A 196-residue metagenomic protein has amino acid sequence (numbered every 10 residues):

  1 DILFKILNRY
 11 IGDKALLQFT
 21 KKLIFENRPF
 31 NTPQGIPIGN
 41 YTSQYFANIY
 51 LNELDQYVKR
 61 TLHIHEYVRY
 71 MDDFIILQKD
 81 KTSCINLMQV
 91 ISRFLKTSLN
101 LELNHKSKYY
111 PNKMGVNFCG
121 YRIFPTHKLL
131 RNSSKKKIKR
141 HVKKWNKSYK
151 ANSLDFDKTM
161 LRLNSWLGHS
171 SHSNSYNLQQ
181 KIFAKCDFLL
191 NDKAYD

Functional and structural regions predicted by a protein language model:
D1-M71, I75-I91, K106, Y110 (+2 more regions): Conserved polymerase palm-domain catalytic core
Y10, K14, S98, P125: Phosphate/oxyanion-binding loops and surfaces in catalytic or ligand/nucleic-acid-binding neighborhoods
K59-L62, L99, N146, K150: Secondary-structure transition/hinge residues
H63-I64, N100-L101, Y121: Short aromatic/hydrophobic-glycine micro-motifs
I85, R93-L101: C-terminal end-helix/capping segment
I85-N86, L103-D196: Right-hand nucleic-acid polymerase module
